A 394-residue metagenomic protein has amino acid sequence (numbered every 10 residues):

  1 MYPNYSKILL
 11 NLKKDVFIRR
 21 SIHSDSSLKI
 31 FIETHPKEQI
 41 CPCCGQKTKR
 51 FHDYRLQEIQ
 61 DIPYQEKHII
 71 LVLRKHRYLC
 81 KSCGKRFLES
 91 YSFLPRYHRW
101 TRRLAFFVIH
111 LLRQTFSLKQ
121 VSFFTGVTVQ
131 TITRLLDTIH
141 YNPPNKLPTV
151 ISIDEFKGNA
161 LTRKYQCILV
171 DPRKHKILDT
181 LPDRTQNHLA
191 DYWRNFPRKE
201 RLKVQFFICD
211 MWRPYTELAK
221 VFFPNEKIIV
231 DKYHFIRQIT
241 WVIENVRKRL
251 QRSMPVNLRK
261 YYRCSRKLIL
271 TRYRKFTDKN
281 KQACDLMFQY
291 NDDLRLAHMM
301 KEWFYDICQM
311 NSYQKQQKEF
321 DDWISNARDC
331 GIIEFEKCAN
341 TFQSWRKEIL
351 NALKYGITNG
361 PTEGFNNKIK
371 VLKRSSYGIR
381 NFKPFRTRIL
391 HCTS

Functional and structural regions predicted by a protein language model:
M1-Y91: Short, conserved DNA-binding cores of transcription-related domains
T34, E38, C43, L136 (+6 more regions): Acidic/histidine-rich catalytic cores and adjacent linkers of DNA breakage/strand-transfer/modification proteins
G45, I59-T162, R201-V204, I349-L350: Short, positively charged, Gly/Tyr-enriched micro-motifs that form contact patches at catalytic or ligand/partner
T48, T128, I139-P143, M211 (+2 more regions): The DNA-recognition helices of helix-turn-helix-type DNA-binding domains
L79, I236-I239: Long, charge-dense
Y91, V170-K176: Gly-rich Lys/Arg/Thr-decorated short loops/hinges at beta-loop-alpha junctions or inter-strand turns that position
Y97-R99, I177-E200, F206: Active-site beta-loop-alpha junctions of metal-dependent nucleic acid enzymes, especially the RNase H-like/DDE
Q166-I168, T240-Q251: Short, surface-exposed amphipathic charged segments that create phosphate/polyanion-binding patches used for binding
